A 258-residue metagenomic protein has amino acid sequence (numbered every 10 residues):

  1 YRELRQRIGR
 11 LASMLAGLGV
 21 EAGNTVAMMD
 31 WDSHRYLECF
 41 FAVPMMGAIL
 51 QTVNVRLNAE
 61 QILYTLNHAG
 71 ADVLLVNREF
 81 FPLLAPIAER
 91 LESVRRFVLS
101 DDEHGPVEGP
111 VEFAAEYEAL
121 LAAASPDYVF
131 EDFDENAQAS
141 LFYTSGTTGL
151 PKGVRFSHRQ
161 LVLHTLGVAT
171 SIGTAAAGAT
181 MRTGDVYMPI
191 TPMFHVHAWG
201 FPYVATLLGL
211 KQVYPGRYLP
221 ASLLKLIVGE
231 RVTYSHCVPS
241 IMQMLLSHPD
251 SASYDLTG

Functional and structural regions predicted by a protein language model:
Y1-E3, A139-G167: Conserved AMP-binding A3 loop
Y1-S33, L37-F41, N58-L63, E116-E118: Conserved AMP-binding/adenylate-forming core of the ANL superfamily
G17-L18, M45-A119: Structural core segment of the AMP-binding/adenylate-forming
N24-T25, W31-A59, N67-V73, I87 (+3 more regions): A short helix-loop-beta submotif of the ANL/AMP-binding
W31, V76-P86, T191, Y218 (+1 more regions): Adenylate-forming
G70-D72, E89-D101, D185-M188, T233-H236 (+1 more regions): Conserved helix-loop-beta element of the AMP-binding
A123-Y143, L150, A177-V186: Conserved pre-ATP/AMP-binding loop-to-beta segment of ANL
V162-V186, F194-T233, M244-P249: Conserved AMP-binding/adenylation subdomain of ANL enzymes
